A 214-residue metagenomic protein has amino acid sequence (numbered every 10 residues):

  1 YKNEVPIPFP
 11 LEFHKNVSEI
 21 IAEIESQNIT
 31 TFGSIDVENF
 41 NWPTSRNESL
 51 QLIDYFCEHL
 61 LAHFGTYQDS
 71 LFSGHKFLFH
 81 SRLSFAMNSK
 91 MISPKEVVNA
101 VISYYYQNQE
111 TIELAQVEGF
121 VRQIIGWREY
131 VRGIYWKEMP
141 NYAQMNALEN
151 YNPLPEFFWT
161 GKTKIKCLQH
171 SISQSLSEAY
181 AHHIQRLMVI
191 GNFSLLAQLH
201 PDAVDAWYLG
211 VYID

Functional and structural regions predicted by a protein language model:
Y1-P94, V98: Active-site "lid/cap" and pocket-lining segments within catalytic core domains
R82, M87, I92-D214: Active-site-proximal binding-pocket segments
